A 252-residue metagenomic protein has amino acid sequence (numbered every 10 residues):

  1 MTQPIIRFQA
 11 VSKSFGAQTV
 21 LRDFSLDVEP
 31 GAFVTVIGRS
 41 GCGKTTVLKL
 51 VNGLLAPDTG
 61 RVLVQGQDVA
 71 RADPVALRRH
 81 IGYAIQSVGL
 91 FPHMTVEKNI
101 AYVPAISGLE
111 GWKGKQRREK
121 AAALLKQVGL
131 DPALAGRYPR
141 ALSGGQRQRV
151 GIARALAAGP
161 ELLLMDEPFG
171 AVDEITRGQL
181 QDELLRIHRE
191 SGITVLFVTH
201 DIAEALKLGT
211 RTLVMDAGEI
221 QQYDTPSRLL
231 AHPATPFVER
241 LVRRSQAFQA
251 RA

Functional and structural regions predicted by a protein language model:
N52: Helix-to-loop junction immediately C-terminal to a conserved catalytic motif
V69-G82, I106, K113-R118, L229-P233: ABC ATPase NBD coupling module
A105, G114-A133, R186: Conserved ABC ATPase "signature" region
Y138-L142, Q146: Conserved ABC ATPase signature
A157-E161: A short, proline-enriched helix->beta-strand linker immediately N-terminal to the Walker B motif in ABC-type P-loop
A217-G218: Conserved ABC ATPase "signature" C-loop
Y223-D224, H232: ABC ATPase "signature
